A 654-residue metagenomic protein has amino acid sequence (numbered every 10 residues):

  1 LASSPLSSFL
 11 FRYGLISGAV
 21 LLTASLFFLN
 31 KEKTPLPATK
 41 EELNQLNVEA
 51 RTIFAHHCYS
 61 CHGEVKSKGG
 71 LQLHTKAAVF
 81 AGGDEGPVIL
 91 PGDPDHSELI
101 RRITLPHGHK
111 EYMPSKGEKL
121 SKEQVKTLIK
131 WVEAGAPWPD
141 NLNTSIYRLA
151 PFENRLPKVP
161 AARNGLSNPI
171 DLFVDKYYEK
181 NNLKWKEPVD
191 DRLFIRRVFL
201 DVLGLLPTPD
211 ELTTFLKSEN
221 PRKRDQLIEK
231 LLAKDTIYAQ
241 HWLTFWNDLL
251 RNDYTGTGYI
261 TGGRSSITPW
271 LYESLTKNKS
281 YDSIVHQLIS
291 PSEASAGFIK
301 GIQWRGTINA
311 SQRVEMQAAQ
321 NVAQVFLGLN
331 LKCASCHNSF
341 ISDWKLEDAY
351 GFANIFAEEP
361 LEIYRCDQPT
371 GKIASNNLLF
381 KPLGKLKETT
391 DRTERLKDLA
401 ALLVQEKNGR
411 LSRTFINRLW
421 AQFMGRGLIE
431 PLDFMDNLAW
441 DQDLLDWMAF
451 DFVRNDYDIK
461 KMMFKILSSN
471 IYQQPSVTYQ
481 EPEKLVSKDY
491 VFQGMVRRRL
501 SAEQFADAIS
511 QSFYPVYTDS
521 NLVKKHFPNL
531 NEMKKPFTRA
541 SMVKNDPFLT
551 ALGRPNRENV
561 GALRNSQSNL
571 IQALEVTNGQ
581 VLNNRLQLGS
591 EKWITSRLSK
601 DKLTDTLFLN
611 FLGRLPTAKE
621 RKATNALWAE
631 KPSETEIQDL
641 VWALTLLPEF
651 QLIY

Functional and structural regions predicted by a protein language model:
L1-N44, W246, D253, W270 (+1 more regions): N-terminal export/targeting leaders of redox proteins
S25-F28, A77-I103, S115-V125, R155-S167 (+5 more regions): Electron-transfer interface patches adjacent to heme c in soluble/periplasmic c-type cytochromes and di-/multiheme
P37-H56, K66-K68, K234-A239, K277-Y281 (+1 more regions): Short sequence/structural segments immediately N-terminal
T52-G63, Q72-H74, S97-T104, K126-E133 (+3 more regions): C-type cytochrome heme c attachment motif
K66-L71, R101-V125, K184-K186, D253-I260: Axial heme c-ligation environment in periplasmic c-type cytochrome domains
I129, D140-F380, R410-A449, I459 (+3 more regions): Short, structured secondary-structure elements that scaffold catalytic or ligand/cofactor-binding regions
F452-V453: Alpha-helical support elements that line or immediately flank enzyme active sites and cofactor-binding pockets
